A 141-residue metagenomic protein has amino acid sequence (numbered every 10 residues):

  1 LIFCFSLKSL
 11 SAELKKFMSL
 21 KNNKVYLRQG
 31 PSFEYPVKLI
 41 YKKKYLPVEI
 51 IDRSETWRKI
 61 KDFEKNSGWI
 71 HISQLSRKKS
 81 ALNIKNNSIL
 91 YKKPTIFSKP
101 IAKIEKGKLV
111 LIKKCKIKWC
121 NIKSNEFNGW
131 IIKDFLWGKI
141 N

Functional and structural regions predicted by a protein language model:
C4-L7: N-terminal signal peptide c-region/cleavage motif recognized by signal peptidases
A12-N22, P31-K43, P47-E55, K61-K103 (+3 more regions): Boundary regions of SH3-family modules and the immediately adjacent low-complexity/disordered segments in eukaryotic
